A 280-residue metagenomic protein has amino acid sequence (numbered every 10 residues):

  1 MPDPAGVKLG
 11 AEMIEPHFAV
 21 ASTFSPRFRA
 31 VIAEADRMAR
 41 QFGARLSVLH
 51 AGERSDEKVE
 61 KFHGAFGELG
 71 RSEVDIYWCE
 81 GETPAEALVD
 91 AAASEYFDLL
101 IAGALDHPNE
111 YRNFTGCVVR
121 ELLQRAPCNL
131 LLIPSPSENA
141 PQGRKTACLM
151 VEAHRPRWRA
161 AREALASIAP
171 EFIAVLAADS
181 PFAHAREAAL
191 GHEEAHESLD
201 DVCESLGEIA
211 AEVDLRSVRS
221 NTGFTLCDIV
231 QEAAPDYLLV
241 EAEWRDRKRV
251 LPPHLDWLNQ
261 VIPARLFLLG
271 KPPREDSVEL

Functional and structural regions predicted by a protein language model:
M1-A30, L99-P108, R120-E163, W257-L280: Intrinsically disordered or low-complexity boundary/linker segments at protein termini and domain junctions
M1-M13, R54, G67-L100, L105-N109 (+5 more regions): Structural beta-alpha unit
G6-E12, A33, R37-R71, I173-S198 (+1 more regions): Acidic, proline/glycine-rich short linear motifs
H17, G43-S47, E73, K145-T146 (+2 more regions): Residues at the starts of beta-strands that form the adenosine-phosphate
A30-R40, R159-A169: Histidine-anchored nucleotide/phosphate-binding helix
S47-L49, D75-C79, L131, I173-V175 (+2 more regions): General small-molecule cofactor/ligand-binding pocket signal
F114-V119, V250-D256: Charged helix-capping and loop-helix junction motifs
